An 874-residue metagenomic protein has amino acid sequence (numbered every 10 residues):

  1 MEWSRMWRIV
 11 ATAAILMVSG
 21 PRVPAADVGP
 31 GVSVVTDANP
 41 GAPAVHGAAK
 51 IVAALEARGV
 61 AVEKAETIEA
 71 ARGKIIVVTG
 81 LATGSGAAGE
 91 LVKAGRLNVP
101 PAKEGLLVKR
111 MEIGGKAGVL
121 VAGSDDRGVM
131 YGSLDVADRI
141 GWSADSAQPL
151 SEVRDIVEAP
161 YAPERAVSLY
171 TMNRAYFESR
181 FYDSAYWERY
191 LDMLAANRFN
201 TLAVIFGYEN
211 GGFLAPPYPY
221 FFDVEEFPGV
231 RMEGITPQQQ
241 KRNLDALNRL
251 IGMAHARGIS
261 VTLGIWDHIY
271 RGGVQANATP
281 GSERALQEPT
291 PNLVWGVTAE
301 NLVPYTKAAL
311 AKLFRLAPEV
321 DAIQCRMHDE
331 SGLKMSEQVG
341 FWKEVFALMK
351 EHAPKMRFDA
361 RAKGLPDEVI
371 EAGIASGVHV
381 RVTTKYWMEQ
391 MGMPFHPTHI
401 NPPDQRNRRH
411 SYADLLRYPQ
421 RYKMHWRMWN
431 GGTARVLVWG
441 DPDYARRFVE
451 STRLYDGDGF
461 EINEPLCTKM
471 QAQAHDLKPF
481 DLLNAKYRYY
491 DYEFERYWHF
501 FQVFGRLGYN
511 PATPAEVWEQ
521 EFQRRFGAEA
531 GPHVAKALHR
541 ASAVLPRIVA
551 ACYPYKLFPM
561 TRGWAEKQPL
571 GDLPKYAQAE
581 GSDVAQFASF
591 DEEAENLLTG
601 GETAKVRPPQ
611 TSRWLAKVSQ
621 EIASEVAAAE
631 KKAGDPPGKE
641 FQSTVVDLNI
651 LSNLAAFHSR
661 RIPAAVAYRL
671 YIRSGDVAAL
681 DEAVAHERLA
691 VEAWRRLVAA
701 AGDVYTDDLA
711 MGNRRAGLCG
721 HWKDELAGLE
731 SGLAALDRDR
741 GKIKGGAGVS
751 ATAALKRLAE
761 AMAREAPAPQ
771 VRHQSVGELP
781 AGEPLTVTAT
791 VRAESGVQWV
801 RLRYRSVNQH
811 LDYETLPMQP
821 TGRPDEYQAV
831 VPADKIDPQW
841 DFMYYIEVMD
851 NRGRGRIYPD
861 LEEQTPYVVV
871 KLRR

Functional and structural regions predicted by a protein language model:
W3, W7-A13, M17-M111, P149-V153: Acidic, contiguous N-terminal accessory segments
A54, V99-P304, R315-E319, R417-G431 (+3 more regions): Feature activates predominantly on carbohydrate-active enzymes
L55, D125, L194, C325 (+2 more regions): Conserved, mostly hydrophobic/aromatic
T298-H396: Active-site neighborhood of glycoside hydrolase catalytic domains
A360, E368-V436: Polar, glycine-rich mid-to-C-terminal structural blocks that act as macromolecule-binding/assembly scaffolds
R406-A474: Catalytic grooves of carbohydrate-active enzymes
E464, T468-M470, A474-E725, G732: C-terminal non-catalytic alpha-helical accessory regions
L736-R874: Glycan-association/targeting regions that enable binding to alpha-glucans and other polysaccharides
